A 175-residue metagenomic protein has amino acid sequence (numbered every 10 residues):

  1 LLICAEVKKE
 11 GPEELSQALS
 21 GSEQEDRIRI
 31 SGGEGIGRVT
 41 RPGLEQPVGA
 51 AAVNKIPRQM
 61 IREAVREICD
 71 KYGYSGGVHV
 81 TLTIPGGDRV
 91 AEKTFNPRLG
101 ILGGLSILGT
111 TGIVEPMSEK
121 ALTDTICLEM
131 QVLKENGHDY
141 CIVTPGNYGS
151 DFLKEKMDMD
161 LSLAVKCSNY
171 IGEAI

Functional and structural regions predicted by a protein language model:
L1-L99: Generic N-terminal targeting/processing segments that precede catalytic cores or assembly contacts
N96-S106, T110-I175: A structural signal for small-residue-enriched, beta-sheet-centric alpha/beta enzyme cores and oligomeric scaffold folds
